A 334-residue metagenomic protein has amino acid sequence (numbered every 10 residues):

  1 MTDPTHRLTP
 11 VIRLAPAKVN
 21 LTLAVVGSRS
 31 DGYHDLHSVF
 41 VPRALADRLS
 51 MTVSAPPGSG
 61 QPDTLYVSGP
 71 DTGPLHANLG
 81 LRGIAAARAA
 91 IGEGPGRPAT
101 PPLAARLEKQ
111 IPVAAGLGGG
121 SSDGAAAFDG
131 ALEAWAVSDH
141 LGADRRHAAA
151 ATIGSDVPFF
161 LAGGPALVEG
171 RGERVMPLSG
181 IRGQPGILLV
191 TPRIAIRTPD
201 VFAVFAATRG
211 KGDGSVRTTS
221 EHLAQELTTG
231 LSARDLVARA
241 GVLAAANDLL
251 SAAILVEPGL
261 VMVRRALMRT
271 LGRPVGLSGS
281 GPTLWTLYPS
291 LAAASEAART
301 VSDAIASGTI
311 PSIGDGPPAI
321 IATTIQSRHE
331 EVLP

Functional and structural regions predicted by a protein language model:
T2-A115, E133-D139, I181, T191-I194 (+1 more regions): ATP-binding N-lobe of GHMP and related small-molecule kinases
G58-D71, A127, A151, D235-A246: Short, basic/glycine-rich phosphate-binding loops at helix/coil junctions that contact nucleotide phosphates
P70-D71, G119-G120, L277-P282: Glycine-rich beta-strand-to-loop/alpha-helix junction loops that act as flexible
A89-R106, D129-I153, S290-D303: Phosphate-handling active-site elements
A115-A143, F159, G163: DPxDG-like acidic metal-binding loop motif
A162, L167-P274, P289-A292, R299 (+1 more regions): Conserved, helical-rich catalytic subdomain that frames metal- and/or nucleotide-binding sites in enzyme alpha/beta
T283-Y288: Short beta-strand->loop micro-motif that forms the acidic, two-metal-ion catalytic signature in nucleotide-processing
